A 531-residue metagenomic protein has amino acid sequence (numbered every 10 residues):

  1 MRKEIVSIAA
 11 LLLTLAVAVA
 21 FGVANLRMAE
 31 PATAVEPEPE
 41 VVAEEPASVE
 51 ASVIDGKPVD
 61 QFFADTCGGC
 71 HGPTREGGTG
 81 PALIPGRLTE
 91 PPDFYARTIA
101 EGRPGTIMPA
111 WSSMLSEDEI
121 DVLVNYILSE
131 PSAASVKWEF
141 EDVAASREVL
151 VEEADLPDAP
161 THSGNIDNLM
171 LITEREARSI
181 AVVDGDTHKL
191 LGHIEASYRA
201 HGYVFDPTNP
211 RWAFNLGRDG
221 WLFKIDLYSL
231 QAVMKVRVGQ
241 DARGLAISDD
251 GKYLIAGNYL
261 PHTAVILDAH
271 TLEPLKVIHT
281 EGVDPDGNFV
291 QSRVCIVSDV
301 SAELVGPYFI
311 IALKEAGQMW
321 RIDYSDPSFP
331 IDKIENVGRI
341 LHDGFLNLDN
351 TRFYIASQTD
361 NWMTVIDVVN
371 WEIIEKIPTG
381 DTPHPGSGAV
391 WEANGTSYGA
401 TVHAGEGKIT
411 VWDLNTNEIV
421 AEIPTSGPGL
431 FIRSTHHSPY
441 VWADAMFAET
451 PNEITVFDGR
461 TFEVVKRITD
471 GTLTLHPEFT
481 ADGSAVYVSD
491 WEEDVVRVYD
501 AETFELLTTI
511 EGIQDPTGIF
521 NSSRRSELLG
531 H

Functional and structural regions predicted by a protein language model:
P37-K57, A64-T66, P109-E176: Flexible coil segments in periplasmic/lumen-exposed cytochrome c-class electron-transfer proteins
V49-V53, G69, T74-T79, I84-S132 (+1 more regions): Extracytoplasmic electron-transfer domains, predominantly the class I c-type cytochrome c fold
P157-A159, R199-F205, D241-D249, V290 (+6 more regions): Repeated scaffold domains used in trafficking and secretory/extracellular systems, primarily beta-propellers
D167-N168, T208-R211, D250-K252, V305-P307 (+4 more regions): Short coil/turn segments that connect the beta-strands within blades of beta-propeller domains
G185-T187, D226-L230, A269-T271, D323-P327 (+4 more regions): Short loop/turn segments that connect beta-strands within beta-propeller blades
K189-I194, Q231-V236, E273-I278, G282-V290 (+5 more regions): A short beta-strand motif characteristic of beta-propeller blades
R237-G317, S328-N336: Asp-box/WD-like beta-propeller blade repeats and closely related beta-sheet repeat scaffolds
P428-D494: Loop/turn-rich, solvent-exposed surfaces of beta-rich toroidal or solenoidal domains
